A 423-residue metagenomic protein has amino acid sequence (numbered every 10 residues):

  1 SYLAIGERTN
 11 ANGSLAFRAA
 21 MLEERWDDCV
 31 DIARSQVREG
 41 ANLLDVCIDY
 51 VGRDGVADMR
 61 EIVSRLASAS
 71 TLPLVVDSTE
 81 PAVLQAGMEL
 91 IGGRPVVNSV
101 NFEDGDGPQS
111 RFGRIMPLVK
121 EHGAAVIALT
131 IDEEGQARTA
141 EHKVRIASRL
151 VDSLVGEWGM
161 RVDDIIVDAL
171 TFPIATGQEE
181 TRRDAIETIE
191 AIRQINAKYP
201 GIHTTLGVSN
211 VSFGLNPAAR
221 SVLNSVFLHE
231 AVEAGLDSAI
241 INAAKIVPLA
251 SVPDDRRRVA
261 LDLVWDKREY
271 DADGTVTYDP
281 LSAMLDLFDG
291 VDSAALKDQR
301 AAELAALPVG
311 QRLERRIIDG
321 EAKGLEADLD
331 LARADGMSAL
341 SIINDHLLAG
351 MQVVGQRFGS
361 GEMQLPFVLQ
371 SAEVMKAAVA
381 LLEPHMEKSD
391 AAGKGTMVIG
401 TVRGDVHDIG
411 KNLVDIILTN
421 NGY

Functional and structural regions predicted by a protein language model:
S1, D104-F172: Conserved anion-binding
S1-M21, R193, Y199, L206-G355: Active-site loops and adjacent core secondary-structure elements that bind or stabilize anionic groups
S1-W26, I91-G92, I127-A137, I174 (+3 more regions): N-terminal small/glycine-rich loop or linker at the start of catalytic domains across soluble metabolic enzymes
L3-E7, N42-V46, L74-D77, P95-S99 (+4 more regions): Hydrophobic faces of well-ordered beta-strands that scaffold small-molecule active sites in alpha/beta enzyme cores
D28-S68, S78, L287-T401: Terminal or standalone catalytic/regulatory effector modules within metabolic enzymes and repeat proteins
Q36, G87, V167, A231 (+5 more regions): Conserved, mostly hydrophobic/aromatic
G52-V63, M88, A140-E141, I174-E187 (+3 more regions): Short glycine/threonine-rich loop-to-helix capping motif typified by GTGT followed within a few residues by an Asp-Pro
D54-S78, A82-G92, D152, A185-G201: Alpha-helix-loop-beta-strand connector modules within alpha/beta enzyme cores
